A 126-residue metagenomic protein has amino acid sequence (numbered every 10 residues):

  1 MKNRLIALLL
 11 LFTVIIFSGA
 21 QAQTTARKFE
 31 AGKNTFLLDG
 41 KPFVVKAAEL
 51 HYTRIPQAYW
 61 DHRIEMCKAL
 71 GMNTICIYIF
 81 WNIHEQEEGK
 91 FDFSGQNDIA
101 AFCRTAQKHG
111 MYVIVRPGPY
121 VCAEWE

Functional and structural regions predicted by a protein language model:
M1-L5: Positively charged n-region of N-terminal signal peptides that target proteins for export
A7-I16: Bacterial N-terminal signal peptides
F17-A22: Sec/Tat signal peptide C-region and signal peptidase I cleavage site
Q23-T35: Short acidic, Pro/Gly- and aromatic-enriched capping/linker segments at domain boundaries
A26, T53, G89-D92: A generic secondary-structure micro-motif detector that highlights 1-2 residue hydrophobic/ambivalent hotspots embedded
E30, L37-G40, A69, K108: Extracellular/periplasmic catalytic domains that process cell-envelope and extracellular macromolecules
G32-R54: Boundary/entry segment of secreted carbohydrate-active catalytic domains
W60-E126: Aromatic-lined substrate-binding rim segments of carbohydrate-active enzymes
